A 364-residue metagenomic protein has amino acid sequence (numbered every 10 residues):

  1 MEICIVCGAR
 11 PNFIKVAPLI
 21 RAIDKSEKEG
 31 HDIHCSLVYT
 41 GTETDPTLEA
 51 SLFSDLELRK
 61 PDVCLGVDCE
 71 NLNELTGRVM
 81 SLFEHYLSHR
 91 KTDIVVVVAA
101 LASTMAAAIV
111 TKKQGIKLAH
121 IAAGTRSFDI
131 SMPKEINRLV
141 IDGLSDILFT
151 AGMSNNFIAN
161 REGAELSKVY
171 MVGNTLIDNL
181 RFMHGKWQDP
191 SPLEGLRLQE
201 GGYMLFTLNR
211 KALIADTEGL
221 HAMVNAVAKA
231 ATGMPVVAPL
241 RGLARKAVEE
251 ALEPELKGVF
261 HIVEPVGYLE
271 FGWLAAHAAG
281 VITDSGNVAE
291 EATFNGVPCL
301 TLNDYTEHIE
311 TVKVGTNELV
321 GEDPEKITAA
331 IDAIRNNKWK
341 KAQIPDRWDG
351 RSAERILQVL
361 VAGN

Functional and structural regions predicted by a protein language model:
C4-C7, N12-D24, K28-G30, L52 (+1 more regions): Active-site and donor-binding regions of nucleotide-sugar-utilizing enzymes
C35-T42, V236-G242: Short internal beta-strands
T42-R59: N-terminal beta-loop-helix "entrance" segment that forms/cooperates in small-molecule cofactor or anionic ligand
T42-T47, G66, L144-T217, V320: A nucleotide-sugar donor-handling region in carbohydrate enzymes
A50-L52, Q188-H277: Donor-nucleotide binding loops and adjacent catalytic segments primarily of GT-B fold Leloir glycosyltransferases
Y86-D93, L198-Q199, H277, G363: Glycine-rich phosphate-binding loop signature in dinucleotide/nucleotide-binding domains
V97-V98, I109, H120-I121, L148 (+1 more regions): A donor-sugar binding/catalytic signature common to diverse glycosyltransferases and related nucleotide-sugar
S154, E318-N364: Leloir-type glycosyltransferase catalytic cores
